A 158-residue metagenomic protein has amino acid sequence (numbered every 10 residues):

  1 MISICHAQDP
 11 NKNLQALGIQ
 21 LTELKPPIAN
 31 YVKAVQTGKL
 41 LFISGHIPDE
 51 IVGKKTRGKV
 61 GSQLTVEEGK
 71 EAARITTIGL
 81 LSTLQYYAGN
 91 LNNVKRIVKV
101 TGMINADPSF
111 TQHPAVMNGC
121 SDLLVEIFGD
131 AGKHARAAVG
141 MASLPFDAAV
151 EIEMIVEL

Functional and structural regions predicted by a protein language model:
I4-L158: Short, polar/acidic, helix-capping and beta-turn segments at strand->helix junctions that line the mouths
